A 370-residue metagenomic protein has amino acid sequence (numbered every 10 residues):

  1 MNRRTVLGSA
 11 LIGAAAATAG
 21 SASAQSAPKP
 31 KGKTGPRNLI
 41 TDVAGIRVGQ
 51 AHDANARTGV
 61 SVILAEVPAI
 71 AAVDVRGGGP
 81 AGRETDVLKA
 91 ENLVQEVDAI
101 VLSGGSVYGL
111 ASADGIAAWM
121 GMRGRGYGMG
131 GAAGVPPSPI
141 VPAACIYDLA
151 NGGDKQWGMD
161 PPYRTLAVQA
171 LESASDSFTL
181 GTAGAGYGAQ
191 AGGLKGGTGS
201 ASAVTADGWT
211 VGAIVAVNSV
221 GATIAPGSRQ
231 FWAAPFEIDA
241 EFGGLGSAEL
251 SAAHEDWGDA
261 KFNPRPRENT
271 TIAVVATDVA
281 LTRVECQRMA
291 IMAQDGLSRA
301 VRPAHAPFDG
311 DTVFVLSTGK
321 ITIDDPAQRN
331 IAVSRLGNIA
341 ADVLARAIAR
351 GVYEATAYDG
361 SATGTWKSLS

Functional and structural regions predicted by a protein language model:
M1-G13: N-terminal secretory signal peptides and thylakoid transit peptides that target proteins across membranes
V6, I116, A167-A170: Hydrophobic side chains in well-ordered alpha-helices of soluble proteins
A17-S21: C-terminal segment of classical bacterial N-terminal signal peptides
A22-S26: Boundary at the C-terminal end of the N-terminal hydrophobic targeting segment
K29-V107, M122-S370: A structural signal for small-residue-enriched, beta-sheet-centric alpha/beta enzyme cores and oligomeric scaffold folds
A113-D114, S228: Short amphipathic alpha-helical segments
D114-G121: Active-site-adjacent structural elements in enzyme catalytic domains
